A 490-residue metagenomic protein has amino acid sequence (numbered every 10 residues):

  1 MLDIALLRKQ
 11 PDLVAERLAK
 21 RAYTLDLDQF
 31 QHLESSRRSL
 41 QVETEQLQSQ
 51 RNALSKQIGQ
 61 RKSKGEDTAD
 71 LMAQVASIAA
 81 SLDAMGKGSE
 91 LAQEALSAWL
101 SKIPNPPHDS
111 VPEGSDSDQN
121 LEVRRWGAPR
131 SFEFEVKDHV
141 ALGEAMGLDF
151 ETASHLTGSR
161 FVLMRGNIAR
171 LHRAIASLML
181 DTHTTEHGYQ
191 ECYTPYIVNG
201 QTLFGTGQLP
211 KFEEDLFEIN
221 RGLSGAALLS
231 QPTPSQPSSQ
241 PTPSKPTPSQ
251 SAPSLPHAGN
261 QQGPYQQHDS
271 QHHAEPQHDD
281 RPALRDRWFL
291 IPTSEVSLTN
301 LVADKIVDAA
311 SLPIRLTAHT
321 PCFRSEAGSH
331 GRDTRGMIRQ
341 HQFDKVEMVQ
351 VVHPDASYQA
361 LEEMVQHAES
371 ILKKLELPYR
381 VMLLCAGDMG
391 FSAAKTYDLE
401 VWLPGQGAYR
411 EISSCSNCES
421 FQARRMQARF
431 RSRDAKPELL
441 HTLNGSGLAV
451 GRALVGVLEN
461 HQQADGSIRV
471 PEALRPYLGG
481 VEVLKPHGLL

Functional and structural regions predicted by a protein language model:
M1-P129: N-terminal alpha-helical targeting/anchoring segments
R125-P232, Q236, K245, Q250 (+1 more regions): TRNA-recognition modules of translation machinery and tRNA-sensing kinases, especially anticodon-binding
